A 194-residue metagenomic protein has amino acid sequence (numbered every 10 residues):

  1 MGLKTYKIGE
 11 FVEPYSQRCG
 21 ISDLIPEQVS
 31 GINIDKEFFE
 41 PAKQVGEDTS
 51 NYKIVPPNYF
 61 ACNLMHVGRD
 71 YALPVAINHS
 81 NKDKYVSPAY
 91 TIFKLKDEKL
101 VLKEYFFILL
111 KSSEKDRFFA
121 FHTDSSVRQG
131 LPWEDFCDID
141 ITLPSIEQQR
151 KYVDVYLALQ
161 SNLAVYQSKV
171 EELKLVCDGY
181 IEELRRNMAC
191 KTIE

Functional and structural regions predicted by a protein language model:
M1-C19, T142-E194: Non-catalytic DNA-recognition/assembly elements of restriction-modification systems
G9-D48, V86: DNA target-recognition patches
P57, A61-K111: A short beta-sheet element
D83-A89, D124-R150: A short glycine-rich beta-alpha junction/loop motif
K115-F119: Periplasmic-binding protein-like
